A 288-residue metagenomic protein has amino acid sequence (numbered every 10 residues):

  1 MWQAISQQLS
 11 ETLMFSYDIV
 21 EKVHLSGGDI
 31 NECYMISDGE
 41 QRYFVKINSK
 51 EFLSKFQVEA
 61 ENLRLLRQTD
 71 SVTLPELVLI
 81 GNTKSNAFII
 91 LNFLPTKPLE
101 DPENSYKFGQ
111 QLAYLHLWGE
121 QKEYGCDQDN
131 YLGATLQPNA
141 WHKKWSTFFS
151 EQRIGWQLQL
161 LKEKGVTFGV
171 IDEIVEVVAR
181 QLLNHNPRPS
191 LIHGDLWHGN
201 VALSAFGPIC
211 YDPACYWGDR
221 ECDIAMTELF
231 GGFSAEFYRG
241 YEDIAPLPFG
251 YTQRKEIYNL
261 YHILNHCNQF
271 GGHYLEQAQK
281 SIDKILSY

Functional and structural regions predicted by a protein language model:
M1-L13, E120-L191, K284: An alpha-helical support segment within catalytic cores of ATP-dependent transferases
S16-V23: Conserved N-terminal boundary motif of the eukaryotic protein kinase catalytic domain
V20, T73-V78, Y211, A225: A short, local hydrophobic-aromatic micro-motif
V23-K143, T147: ATP-binding pocket architecture of kinase catalytic cores
R42, T83-P102, L117, E151-G155 (+2 more regions): A glycine-centered beta->alpha junction motif in the catalytic cores of kinase/phosphotransferase enzymes
P138, K143-S150, Q159, R188-L191 (+3 more regions): Active-site Asp-x-Gly
I282-Y288: Amphipathic, Lys/Arg-enriched alpha-helical patches that create a basic surface for binding polyanionic ligands
